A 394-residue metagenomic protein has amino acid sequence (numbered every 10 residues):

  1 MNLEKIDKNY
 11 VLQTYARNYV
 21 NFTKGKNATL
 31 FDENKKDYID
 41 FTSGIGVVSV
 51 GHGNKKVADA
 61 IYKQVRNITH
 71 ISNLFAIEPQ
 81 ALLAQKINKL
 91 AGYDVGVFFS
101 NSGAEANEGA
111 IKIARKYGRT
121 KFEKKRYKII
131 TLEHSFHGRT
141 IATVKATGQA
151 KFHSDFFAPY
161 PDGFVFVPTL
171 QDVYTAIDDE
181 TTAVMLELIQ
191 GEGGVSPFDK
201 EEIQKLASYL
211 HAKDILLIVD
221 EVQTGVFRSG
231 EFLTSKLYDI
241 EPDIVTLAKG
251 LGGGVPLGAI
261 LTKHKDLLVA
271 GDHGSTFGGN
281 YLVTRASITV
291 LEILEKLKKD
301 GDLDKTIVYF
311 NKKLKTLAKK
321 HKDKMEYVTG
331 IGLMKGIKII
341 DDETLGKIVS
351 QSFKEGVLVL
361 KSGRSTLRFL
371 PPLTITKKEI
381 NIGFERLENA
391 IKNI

Functional and structural regions predicted by a protein language model:
M1-I394: Conserved N-terminal phosphate-binding loop of PLP-dependent enzymes in the Aspartate aminotransferase
